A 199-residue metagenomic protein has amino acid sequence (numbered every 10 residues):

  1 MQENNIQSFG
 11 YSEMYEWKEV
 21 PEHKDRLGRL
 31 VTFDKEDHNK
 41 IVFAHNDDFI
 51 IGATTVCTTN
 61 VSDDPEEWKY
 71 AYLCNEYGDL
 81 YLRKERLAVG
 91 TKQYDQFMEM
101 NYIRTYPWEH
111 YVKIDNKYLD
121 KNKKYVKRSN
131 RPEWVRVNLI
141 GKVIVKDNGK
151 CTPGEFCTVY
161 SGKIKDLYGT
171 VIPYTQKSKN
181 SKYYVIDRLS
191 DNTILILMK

Functional and structural regions predicted by a protein language model:
M1-K199: Extracellular receptor-binding modules and their adjoining Ser/Thr/Gly/Asp/Asn-rich linkers
